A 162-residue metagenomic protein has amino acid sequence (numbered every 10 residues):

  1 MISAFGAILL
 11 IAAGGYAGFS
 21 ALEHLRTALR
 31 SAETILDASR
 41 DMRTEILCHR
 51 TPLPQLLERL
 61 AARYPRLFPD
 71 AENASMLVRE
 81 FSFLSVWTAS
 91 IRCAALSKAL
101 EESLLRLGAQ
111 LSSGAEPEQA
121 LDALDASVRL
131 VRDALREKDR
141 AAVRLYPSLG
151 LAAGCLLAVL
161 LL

Functional and structural regions predicted by a protein language model:
M1-S3, L161-L162: Transmembrane helix interruption/hinge and helix-loop junction motifs
I2-S75: Juxtamembrane/interface alpha-helical elements of multi-pass membrane proteins
I8-A17, A134-L162: Bilayer-spanning, highly hydrophobic alpha-helical transmembrane segments
T27, S31, G108-A152: Membrane-interface, cytosolic juxtamembrane amphipathic helix immediately N-terminal to a transmembrane helix, enriched
A38, M42, L67, L100 (+2 more regions): Amphipathic alpha-helices that form helix-helix packing interfaces
A71-L96, A158-L162: Membrane-anchoring/interfacial helices and their immediately flanking loops in integral membrane proteins
S85-E116: Short, non-transmembrane cytosolic segments of multipass membrane proteins
